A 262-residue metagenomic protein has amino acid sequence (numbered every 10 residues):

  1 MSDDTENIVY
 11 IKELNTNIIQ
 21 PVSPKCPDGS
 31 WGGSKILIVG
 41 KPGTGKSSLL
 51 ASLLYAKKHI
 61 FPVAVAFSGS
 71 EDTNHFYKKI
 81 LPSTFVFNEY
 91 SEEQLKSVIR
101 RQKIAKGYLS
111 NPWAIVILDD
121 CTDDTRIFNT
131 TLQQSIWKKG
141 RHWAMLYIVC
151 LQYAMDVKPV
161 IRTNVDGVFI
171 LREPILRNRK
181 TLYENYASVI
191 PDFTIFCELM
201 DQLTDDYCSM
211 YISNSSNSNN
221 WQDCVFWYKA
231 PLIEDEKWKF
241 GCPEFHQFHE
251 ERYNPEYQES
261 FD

Functional and structural regions predicted by a protein language model:
M1-I36, G40, D205-D262: Conserved P-loop NTPase motor module
Y10-N17, F67, T84-N88: Intrinsically disordered, low-complexity eukaryotic regions enriched in glycine, serine and charged residues
P24, G33-A56, G69-E71, E89-P191: Conserved P-loop NTPase motor cores
H59-P82, E93: AAA+/P-loop NTPase substrate/partner-engagement loops
P62-V65, A114-V116, V168, C208-M210: Hydrophobic beta-strand segments of well-ordered beta-sheets in folded domains
Y77-I80, I161, Q202: Short, conserved catalytic or adaptor-binding loops enriched in Gly and charged residues
L81-F85, Y186-A187: Aromatic/acidic cage segments in peptide-binding pockets
K180-S218: P-loop/Walker A phosphate-binding loop and immediately adjacent motor/lid segment at beta-alpha junctions
